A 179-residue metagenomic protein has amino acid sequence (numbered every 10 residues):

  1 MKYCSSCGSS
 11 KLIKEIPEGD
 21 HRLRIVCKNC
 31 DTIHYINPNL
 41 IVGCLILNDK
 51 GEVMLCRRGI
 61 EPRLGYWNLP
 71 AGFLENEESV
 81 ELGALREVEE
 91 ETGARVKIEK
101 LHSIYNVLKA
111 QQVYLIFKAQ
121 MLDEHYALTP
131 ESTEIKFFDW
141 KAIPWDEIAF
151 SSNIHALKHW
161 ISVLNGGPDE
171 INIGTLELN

Functional and structural regions predicted by a protein language model:
M1-C4, H159-L164, I173-N179: A broadly conserved sequence feature marking short terminus-proximal activation segments in nucleic acid-centric
M1-C44: Acidic, metal-coordinating catalytic segment for phosphate/diphosphate chemistry, firing primarily on the Nudix
R22-R24, E52, Q112: A generic structural signal for beta-strand entry/edge sites
V26, M54-L55, N68, I116 (+1 more regions): Conserved beta-strand segments that form the floor/walls of ligand-binding pockets within enzyme and binding domains
D31-L101: Long, charge-rich boundary regions
N48, L74-H159, P168, L178-N179: Unchanged
